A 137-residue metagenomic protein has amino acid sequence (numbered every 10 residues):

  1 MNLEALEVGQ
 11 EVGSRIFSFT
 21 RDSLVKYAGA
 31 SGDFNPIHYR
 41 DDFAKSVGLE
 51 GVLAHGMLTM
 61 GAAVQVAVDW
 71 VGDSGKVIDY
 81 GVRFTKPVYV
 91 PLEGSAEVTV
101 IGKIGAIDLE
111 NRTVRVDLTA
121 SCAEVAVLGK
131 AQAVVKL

Functional and structural regions predicted by a protein language model:
M1-A54: Catalytic strand-loop segment that frames the active site of acyl-thioester-processing enzymes
M1-Q10, V90-L137: HotDog/MaoC-like acyl-thioester-processing domains
I16, G81, K130-V134: Well-ordered beta-strand positions in beta-sheet-rich domains
F17, P87, L109: Residues that form or immediately flank small-molecule/cofactor binding pockets and catalytic motifs
F19, F84, V135-L137: Hydrophobic residues in beta-strands and at strand termini
R21-D22, A44, M60, V68 (+2 more regions): Generic secondary-structure boundary signal with a strong preference for alpha-helix termini
E50-G51, T59-I101: Hydrophobic beta-strand-centered segment that forms part of the acyl-chain substrate-binding groove
